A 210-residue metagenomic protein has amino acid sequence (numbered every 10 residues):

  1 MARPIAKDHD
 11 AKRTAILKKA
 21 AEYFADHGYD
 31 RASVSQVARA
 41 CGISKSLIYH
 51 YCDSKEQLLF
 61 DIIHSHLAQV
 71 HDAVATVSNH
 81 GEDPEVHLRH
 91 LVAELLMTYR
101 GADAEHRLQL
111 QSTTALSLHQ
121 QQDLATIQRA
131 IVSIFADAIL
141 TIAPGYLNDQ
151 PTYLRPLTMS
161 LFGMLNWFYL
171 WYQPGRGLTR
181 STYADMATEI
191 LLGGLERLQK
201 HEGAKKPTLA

Functional and structural regions predicted by a protein language model:
M1, M97, G101, V132-T141 (+2 more regions): C-terminal peripheral helix-coil segments that are non-catalytic and often amphipathic
K12-A21, V37, I62-V74, F135: Generic hydrophobic, amphipathic alpha-helix propensity
A15, K19, Y23-Q57, D61: Helix-turn-helix
D61, A75-G101, L157-L161: Hydrophobic alpha-helical connector segments
A68-H71, A75, H119-P144, T152-M159 (+3 more regions): Amphipathic alpha-helical packing segments from all-alpha helical-bundle domains
V77, A93-R100, L110-A115, L191-G194: Helix-loop "lid/cap" segments that line or gate small-molecule binding pockets
H87, R100-H119, A136, L170-W171: Amphipathic alpha-helical segments used for helix-helix packing
R107-Q111, N148, E202-A204: Short, hydrophobic secondary-structure boundary micro-motifs
